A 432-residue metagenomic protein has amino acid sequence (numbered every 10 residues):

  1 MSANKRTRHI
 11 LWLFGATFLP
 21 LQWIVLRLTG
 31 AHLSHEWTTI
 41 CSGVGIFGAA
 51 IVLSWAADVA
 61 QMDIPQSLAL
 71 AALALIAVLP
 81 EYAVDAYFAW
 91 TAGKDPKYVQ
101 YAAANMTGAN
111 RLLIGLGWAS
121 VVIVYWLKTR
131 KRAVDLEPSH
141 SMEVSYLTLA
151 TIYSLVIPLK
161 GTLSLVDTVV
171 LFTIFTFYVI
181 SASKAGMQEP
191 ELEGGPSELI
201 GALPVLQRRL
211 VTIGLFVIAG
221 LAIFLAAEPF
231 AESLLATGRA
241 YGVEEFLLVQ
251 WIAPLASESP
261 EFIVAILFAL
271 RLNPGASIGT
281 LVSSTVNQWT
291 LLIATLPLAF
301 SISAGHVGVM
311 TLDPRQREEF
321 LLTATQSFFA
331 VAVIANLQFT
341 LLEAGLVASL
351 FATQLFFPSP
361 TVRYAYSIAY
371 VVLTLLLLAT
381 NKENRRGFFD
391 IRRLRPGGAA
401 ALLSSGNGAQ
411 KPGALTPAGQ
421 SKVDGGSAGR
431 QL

Functional and structural regions predicted by a protein language model:
M1-L432: Hydrophobic alpha-helical segments, chiefly the membrane-spanning helices and signal/signal-anchor peptides
